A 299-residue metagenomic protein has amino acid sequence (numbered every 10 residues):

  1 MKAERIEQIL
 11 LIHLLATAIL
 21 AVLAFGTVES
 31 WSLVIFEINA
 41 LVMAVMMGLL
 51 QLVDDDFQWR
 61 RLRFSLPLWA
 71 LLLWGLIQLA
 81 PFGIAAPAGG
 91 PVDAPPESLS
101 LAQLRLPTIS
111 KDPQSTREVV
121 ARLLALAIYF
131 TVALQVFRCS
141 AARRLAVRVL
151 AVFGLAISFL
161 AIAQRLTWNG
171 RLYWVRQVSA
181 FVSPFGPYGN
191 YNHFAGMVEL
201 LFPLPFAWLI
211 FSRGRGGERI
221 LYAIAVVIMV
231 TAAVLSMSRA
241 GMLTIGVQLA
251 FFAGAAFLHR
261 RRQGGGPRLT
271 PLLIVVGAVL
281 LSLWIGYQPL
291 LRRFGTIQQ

Functional and structural regions predicted by a protein language model:
M1-T27, V34-G48, L68-L72, L76-F82 (+1 more regions): Alpha-helical transmembrane segments of multi-pass inner-membrane proteins
Q51-S65: Membrane-helix interface linkers and caps
D54-D56, D93, D112, N169: Acidic-enriched, low-complexity/disordered segments with a strong bias for Aspartate over Glutamate
R63-S65, L71, G75, P87-A88 (+1 more regions): Membrane-interface helix-loop-helix modules in multi-pass membrane proteins
I84-K111: Extracytosolic (periplasmic/ER-lumenal) interhelical loops and adjacent juxtamembrane/interface segments of multi-pass
Q299: Extracytoplasmic catalytic/substrate-binding loops of multi-pass membrane glycan-assembly enzymes
